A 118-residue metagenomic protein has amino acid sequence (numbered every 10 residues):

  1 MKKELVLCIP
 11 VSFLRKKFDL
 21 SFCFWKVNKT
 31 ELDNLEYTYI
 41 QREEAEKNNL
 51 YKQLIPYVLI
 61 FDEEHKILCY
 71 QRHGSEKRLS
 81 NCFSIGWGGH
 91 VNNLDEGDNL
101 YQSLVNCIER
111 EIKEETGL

Functional and structural regions predicted by a protein language model:
M1-E31: Extreme N-terminus nucleophile/cap motif
M1-F13, Y37-E44, N81-L94: Nudix hydrolase/Nudix homology domain
E4, I55-P56, S103: Short loop/turn microsegments at loop-to-beta-strand junctions
L20-K66, R72-E76: Acidic, metal-coordinating catalytic segment for phosphate/diphosphate chemistry, firing primarily on the Nudix
K66-R110: Conserved Nudix-box catalytic region and its N-terminal flanking loop in Nudix hydrolases and closely related
G117-L118: Short, intrinsically disordered, charge-balanced linker/junction segments flanking boundaries in proteins
